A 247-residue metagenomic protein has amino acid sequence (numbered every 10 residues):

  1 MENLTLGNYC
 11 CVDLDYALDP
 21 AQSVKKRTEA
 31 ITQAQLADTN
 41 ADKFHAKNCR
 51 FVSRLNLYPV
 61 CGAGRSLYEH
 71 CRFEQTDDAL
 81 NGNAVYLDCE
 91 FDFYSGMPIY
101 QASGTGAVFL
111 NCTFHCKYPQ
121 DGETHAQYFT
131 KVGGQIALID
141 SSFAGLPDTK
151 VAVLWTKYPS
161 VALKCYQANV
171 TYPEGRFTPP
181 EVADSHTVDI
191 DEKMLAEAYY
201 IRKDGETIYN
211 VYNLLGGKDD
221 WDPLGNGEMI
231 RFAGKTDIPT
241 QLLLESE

Functional and structural regions predicted by a protein language model:
E2-E247: Sequence-level preference for short, compositionally simple segments enriched in small aliphatic or small polar residues
